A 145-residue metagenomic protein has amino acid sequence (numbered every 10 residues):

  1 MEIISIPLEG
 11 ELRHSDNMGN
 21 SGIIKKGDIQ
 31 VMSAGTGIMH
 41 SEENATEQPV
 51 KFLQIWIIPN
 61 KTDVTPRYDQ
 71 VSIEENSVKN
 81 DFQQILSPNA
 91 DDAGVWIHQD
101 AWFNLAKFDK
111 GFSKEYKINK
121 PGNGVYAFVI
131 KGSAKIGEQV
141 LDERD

Functional and structural regions predicted by a protein language model:
M1-E2, F52, P59, E74-K117: A short glycine-rich, His/Asp/Glu-containing loop-to-beta-strand
M1-M18, K26-I29, D109-F112, Y116-Q139 (+1 more regions): Glycine- and acidic-residue-biased ligand/ion/polar-headgroup-sensing regions
S21-G22, A45: Basic helix-turn-helix/winged-helix DNA-binding cores and closely related short helical interaction motifs
I24-I38, N60, L141-D145: Conserved metal-binding segment of the jelly-roll/cupin
S33, I85-D91, W96, K135-D145: Short, polar/charged, low-complexity connector loops/linkers at domain or secondary-structure junctions
A34-D63: Ligand-binding loop in jelly-roll beta-barrel domains
V64-D69: A non-catalytic, helix-rich entry segment at domain boundaries
